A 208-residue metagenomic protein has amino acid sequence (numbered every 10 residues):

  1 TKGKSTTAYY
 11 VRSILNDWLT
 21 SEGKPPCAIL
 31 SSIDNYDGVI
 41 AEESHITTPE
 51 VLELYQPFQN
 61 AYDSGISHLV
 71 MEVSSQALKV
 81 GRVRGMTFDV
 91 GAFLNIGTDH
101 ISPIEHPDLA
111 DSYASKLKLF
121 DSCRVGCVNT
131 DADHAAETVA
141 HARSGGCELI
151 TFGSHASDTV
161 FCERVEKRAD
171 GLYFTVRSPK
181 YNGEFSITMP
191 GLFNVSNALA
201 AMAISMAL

Functional and structural regions predicted by a protein language model:
K2-G126, T130, A136-G145, M206: Phosphate-binding loop of NTP-binding sites
K4, H134-A135, D158, N194: Alpha-helix N-cap/loop-to-helix initiation residues
E105-Y113, R124-V125, A140-L208: Adenine nucleotide phosphate-binding catalytic loops in nucleotide-utilizing enzymes
D131-A132, S178: Heptad-repeat coiled-coil segments of the DHp/HisKA dimerization-phosphoacceptor module
